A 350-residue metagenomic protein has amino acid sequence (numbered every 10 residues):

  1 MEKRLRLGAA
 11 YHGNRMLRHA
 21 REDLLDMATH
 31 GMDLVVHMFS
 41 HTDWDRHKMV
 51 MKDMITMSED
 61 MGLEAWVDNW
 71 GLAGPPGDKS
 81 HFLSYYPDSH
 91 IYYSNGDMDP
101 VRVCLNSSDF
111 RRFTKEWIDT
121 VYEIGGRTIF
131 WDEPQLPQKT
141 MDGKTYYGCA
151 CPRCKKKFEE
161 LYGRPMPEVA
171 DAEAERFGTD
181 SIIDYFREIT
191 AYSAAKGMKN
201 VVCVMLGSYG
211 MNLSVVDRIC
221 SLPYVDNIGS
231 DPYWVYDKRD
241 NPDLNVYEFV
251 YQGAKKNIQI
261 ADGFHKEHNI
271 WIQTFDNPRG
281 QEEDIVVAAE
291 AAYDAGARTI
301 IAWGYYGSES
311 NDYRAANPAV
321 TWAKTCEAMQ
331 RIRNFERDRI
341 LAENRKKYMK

Functional and structural regions predicted by a protein language model:
L5-Y11, V35-H37, A65-N69, I129-W131 (+4 more regions): Hydrophobic faces of well-ordered beta-strands that scaffold small-molecule active sites in alpha/beta enzyme cores
A9-R21, V35-M51, L72-G77, Q138 (+4 more regions): Acidic-and-aromatic substrate-binding clefts and catalytic sites of carbohydrate-active enzymes
H12-W44, E123-T128, S221-I228, A291-T299: Catalytic domains of carbohydrate-active enzymes, especially glycoside hydrolases
E22-P87, E173-A194: Aromatic-lined substrate-binding rim segments of carbohydrate-active enzymes
E64-I124, E168-A172, T179, I183-R187 (+1 more regions): Active-site-adjacent "subsite" loops/lids of carbohydrate-active enzymes
W66-D68, G163-G280, D312-P318, R337: Glycoside hydrolase catalytic-domain groove-lining segments
G74-D97, D132-P167: Aromatic- and acidic-residue-enriched segments that line the glycan-binding/catalytic groove of carbohydrate-active
G126-T128, P232, N269-R345: Substrate-binding cleft of secreted/luminal carbohydrate-active enzymes
